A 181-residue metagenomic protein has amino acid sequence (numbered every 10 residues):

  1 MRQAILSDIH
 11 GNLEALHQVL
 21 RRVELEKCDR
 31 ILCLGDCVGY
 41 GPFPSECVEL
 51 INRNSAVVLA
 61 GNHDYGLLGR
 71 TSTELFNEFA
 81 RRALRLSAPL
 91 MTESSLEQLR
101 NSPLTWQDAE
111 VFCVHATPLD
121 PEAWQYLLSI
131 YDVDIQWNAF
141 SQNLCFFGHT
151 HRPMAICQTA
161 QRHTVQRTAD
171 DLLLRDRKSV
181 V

Functional and structural regions predicted by a protein language model:
M1-A56: N-terminal active-site segment of His-dependent metallophosphoesterases
S7, G35-D36, A60-G61, V114 (+1 more regions): Active-site flanking residues adjacent to catalytic metal/cofactor-binding acidic residues
H10-A15, G39-P42, H63-L68, L119-P121 (+1 more regions): Active-site environment of divalent metal-dependent phosphoester hydrolases
H17-Q18, P44-E46, Q125-Y126, C157-A160: Short amphipathic alpha-helical segments
C47-V114, L119-S141: Active-site neighborhood of divalent metal-dependent phosphoester bond hydrolases
I130-C145, T150-L172: Anionic-ligand binding region
L174-R177: A conserved mid-domain beta-alpha-beta active-site/ligand-binding segment of alpha/beta enzyme cores
V180-V181: Conserved small/polar residues in nucleotide/adenosyl-binding loops
